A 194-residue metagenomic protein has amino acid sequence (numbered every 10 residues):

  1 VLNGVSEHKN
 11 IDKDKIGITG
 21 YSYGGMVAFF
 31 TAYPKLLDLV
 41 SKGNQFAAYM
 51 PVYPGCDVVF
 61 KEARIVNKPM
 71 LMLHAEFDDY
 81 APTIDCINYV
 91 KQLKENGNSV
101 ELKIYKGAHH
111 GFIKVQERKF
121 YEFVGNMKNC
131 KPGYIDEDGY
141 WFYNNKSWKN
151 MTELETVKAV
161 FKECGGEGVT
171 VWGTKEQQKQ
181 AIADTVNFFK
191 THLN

Functional and structural regions predicted by a protein language model:
V1-N67, D79-Y80, I84: Primarily recognizes the serine-hydrolase "nucleophile elbow" in alpha/beta-hydrolase and SGNH/GDSL folds
I16, M70, V100: Hydrophobic anchor at the start of a short beta-strand that flanks the dinucleotide cofactor-binding loop
D38, A75, T170, T174: Generic anion/oxyanion-binding catalytic loop in active/binding sites
N67-L71, E163-G166: A short alpha-helix capping/helix-coil boundary motif
L71-H74, D78, Y105: Short beta-strand/loop motif that positions the catalytic acidic residue of the alpha/beta-hydrolase fold
F77-A81, H110-G111: Acidic catalytic loop of the alpha/beta-hydrolase fold
C86-V90: Amphipathic alpha-helical segments in well-structured domains
K91-V100, K106-N194: Alpha/beta-hydrolase-fold serine-hydrolase catalytic core, especially in secreted/extracellular enzymes
